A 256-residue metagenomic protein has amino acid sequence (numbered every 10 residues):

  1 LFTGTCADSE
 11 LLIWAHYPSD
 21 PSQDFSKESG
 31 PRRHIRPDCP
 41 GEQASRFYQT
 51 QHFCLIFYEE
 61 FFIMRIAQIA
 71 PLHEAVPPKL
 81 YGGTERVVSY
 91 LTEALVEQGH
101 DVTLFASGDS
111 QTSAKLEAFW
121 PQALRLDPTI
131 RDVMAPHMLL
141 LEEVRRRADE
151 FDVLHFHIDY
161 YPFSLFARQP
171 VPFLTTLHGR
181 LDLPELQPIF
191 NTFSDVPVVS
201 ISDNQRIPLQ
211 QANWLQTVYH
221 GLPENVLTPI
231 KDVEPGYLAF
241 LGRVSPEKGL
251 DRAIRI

Functional and structural regions predicted by a protein language model:
F2-G4, Q49, V102: Intrinsically disordered/low-complexity terminal segments and short unstructured peptides
T3-A7, S19-S22, S26, P31 (+2 more regions): Short linear motifs in low-complexity or flexible loops
L11, Q23-F25, G30, H34 (+2 more regions): Catalytic cores of nucleotide-sugar-dependent glycosyltransferases that transfer UDP/GDP/TDP-activated
